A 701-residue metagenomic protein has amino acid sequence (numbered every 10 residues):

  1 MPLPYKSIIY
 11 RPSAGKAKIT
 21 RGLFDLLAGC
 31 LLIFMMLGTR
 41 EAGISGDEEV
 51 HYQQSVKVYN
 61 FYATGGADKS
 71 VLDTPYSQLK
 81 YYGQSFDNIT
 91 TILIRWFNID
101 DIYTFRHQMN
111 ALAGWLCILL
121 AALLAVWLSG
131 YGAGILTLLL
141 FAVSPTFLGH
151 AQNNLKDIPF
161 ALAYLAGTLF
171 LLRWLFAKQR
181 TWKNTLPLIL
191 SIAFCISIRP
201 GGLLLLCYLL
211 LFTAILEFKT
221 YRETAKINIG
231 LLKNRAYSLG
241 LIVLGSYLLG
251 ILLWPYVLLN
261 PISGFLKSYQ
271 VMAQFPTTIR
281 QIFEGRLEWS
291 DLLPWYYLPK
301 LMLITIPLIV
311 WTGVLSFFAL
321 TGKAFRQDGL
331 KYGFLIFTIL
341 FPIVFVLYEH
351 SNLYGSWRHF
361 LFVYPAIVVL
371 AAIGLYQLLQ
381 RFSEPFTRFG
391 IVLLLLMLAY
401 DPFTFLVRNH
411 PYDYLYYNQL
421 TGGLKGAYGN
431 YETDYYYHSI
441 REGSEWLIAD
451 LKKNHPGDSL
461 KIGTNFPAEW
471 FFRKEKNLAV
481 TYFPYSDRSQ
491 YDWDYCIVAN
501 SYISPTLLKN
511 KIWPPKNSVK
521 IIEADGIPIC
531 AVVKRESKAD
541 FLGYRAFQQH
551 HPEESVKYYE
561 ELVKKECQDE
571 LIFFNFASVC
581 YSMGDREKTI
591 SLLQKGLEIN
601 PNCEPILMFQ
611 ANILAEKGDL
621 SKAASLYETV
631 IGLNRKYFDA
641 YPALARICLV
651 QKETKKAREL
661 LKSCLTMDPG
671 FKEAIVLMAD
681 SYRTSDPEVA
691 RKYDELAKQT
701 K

Functional and structural regions predicted by a protein language model:
L3, L424-K701: C-terminal luminal/periplasmic domains and tails of membrane-associated envelope-modifying transferases
Y5-S7, F170-N184, I192, L205-Y247 (+2 more regions): Perimembrane helix-loop-helix junctions
D25-G29, L190, C207-L211, L239-L244 (+3 more regions): Signature aromatic-anchored transmembrane alpha helix within multi-pass, membrane-resident enzymes that catalyze glycan
D25-L26, A121-V143, L162, R180-K183 (+5 more regions): Transmembrane-helix signature of polytopic, membrane-embedded enzymes that assemble or transfer cell-envelope glycans
Q108-L128, A166, F170: Transmembrane-helix motifs of polytopic, lipid-linked glycan transferases
T137-A142, G149, L169, I192 (+1 more regions): Short helix- or helix-capping micro-motifs that position conserved polar/aromatic residues at function-defining sites
Y237-Q274, L303, M397-D413: Membrane-lumen/periplasm interface segments of specific transmembrane helices in polyprenyl phosphate-linked
K300-D328, F483: Hydrophobic, aromatic-rich transmembrane alpha-helices and their immediate juxtamembrane boundary segments
